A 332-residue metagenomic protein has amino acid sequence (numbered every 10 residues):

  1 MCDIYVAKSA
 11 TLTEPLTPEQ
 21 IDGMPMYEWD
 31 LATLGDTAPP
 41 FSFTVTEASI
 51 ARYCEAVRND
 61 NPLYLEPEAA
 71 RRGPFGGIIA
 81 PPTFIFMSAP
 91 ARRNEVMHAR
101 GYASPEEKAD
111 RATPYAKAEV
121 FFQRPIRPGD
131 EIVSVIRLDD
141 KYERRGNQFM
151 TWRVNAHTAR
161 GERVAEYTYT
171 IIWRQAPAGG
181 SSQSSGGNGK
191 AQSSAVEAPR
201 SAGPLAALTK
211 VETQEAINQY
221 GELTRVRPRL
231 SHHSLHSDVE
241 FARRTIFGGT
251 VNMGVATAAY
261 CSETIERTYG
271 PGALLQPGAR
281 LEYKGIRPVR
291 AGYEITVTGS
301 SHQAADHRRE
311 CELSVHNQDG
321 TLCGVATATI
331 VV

Functional and structural regions predicted by a protein language model:
C2-K117, A178-L275: Hot-dog-fold acyl-thioester-processing enzymes
C2-T33, Y115-T209, G285-V332: HotDog/MaoC-like acyl-thioester-processing domains
V135, G249, V255-H302, Q318: Catalytic-pocket segment enriched in acidic/His residues
